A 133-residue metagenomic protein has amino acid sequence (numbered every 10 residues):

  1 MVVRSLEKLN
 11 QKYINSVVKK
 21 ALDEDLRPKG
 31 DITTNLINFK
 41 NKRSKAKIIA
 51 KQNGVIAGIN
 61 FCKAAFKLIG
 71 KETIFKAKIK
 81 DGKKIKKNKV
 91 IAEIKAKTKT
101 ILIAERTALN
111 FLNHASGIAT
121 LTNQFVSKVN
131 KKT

Functional and structural regions predicted by a protein language model:
V2-T133: Acidic/glycine-rich phosphate/pyrophosphate-binding loops and surrounding catalytic core that coordinate Mg2+
